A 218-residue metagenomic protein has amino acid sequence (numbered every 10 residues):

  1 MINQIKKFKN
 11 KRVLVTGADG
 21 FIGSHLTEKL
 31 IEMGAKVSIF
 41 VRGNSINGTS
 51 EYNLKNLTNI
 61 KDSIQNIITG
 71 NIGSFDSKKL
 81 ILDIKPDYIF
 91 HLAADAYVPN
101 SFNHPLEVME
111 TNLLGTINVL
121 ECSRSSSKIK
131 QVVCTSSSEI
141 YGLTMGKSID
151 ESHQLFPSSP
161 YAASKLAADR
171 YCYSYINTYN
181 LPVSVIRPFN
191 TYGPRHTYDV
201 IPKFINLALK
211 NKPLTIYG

Functional and structural regions predicted by a protein language model:
M1-T191: N-terminal Rossmann-like NAD(P)+-binding domain of SDR-like oxidoreductases, especially those catalyzing
L92, L207-A208: Conserved catalytic core of Hanks-type protein kinase domains
F102, A208-L209: Hydrophobic residues in alpha-helical segments
L166, Y179-P182, T191-K203, K210-K212 (+1 more regions): Glycine/proline-rich active-site loop of Rossmann-fold NAD(P)-dependent oxidoreductases
